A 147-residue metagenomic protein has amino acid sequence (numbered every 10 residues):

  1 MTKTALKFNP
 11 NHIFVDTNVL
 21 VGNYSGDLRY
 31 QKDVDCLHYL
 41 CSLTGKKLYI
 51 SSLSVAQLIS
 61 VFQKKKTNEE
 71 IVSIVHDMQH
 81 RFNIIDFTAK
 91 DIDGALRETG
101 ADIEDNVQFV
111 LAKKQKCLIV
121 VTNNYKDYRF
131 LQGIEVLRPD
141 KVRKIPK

Functional and structural regions predicted by a protein language model:
M1-I50, K64-E69, R143-K147: Short, well-structured N-terminal submotif of metal-dependent ribonuclease cores
H12, D35-T99, N106, V110: PIN-domain endoribonuclease scaffold, especially VapC-family toxins
Y24-S25, F62, T99, Q132: Short, flexible helix/strand-to-coil boundary loops that buttress conserved ligand/catalytic motifs in alpha/beta
I84-F87, V136-D140: Short acidic-hydrophobic, aromatic-tinged amphipathic segments that line or gate anion-handling sites
I103-I119: Acidic, metal-associated active-site segment
N123: Conserved residues at the C-terminal ends of beta-strands
K126-I134: Short loop/helix-cap segments at secondary-structure boundaries that form the rim of catalytic
